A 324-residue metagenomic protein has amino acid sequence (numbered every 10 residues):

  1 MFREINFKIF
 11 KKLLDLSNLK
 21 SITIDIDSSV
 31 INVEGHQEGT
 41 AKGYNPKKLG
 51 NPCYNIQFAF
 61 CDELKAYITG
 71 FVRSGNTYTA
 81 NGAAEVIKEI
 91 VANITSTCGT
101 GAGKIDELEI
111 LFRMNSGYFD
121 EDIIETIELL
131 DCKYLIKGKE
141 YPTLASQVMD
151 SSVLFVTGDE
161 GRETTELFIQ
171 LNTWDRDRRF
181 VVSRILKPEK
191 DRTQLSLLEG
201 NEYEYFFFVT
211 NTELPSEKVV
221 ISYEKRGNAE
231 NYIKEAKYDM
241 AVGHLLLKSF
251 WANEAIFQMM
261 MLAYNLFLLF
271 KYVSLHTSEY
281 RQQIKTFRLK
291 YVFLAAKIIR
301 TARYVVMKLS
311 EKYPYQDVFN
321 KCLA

Functional and structural regions predicted by a protein language model:
M1-F58: Active-site-proximal, Lys/Arg-enriched surface segment that forms a nucleic-acid-binding/basic interface patch
K20-I31, K65, E109-F119, Y134 (+4 more regions): Short, conserved catalytic/metal-binding motifs centered on acidic residues
V30, S216-F270: Short amphipathic alpha-helical "interface-anchor" segments enriched in bulky aromatics
E34-G39, I68-V72, G82, A102 (+2 more regions): Short acidic, glycine/serine/threonine-rich loops at helix termini
P46-T100: Electropositive, glycine- and tryptophan-enriched low-complexity nucleic-acid-binding patches
T77-T143: Domain-level cores of phosphate- or acyl-group-handling catalytic modules
K133-Y238, A324: An anionic, glycine-rich sequence signature occurring as long contiguous blocks
L266-A324: A short, flexible helix-boundary coil/loop motif
